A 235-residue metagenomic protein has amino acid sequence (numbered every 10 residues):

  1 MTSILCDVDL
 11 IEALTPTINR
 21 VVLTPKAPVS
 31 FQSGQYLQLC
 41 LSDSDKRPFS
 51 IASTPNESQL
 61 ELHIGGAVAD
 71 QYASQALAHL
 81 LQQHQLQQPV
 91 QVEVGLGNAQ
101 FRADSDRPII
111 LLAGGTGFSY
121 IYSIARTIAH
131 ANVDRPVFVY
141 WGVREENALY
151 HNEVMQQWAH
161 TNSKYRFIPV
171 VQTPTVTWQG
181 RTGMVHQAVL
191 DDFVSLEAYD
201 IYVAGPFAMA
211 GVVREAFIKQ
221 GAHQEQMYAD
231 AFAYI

Functional and structural regions predicted by a protein language model:
T2, Y140-I235: Reductase modules of NAD(P)H-dependent flavoproteins
T2-Q88, E145, Q172-T173: Ferredoxin-reductase
G34, G117, P206: Short, conserved phosphate/pyrophosphate- and ester-handling motifs at nucleotide-, phospho-/glycolipid
V94-S105: A short, basic/flexible loop-to-alpha-helix module at the beginning of a structural domain
P108-I110, F138, D200: Structural motif
Y120-H130: Histidine-anchored nucleotide/phosphate-binding helix
H130-V137: Conserved S-adenosyl-L-methionine
